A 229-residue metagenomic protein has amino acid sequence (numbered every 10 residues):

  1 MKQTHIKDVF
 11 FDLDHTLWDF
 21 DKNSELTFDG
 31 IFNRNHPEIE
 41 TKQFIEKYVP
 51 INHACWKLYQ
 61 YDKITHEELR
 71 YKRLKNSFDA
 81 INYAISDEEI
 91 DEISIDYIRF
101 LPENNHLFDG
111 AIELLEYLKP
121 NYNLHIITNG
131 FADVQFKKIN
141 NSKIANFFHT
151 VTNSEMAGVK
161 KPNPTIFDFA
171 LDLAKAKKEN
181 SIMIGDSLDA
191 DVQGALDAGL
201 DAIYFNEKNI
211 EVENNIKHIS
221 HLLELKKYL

Functional and structural regions predicted by a protein language model:
M1-V9, K22, P37, E88 (+3 more regions): Asp-based, Mg2+/Mn2+-dependent phosphohydrolase catalytic module
Q3-F108: N-terminal helical cap/lid subdomain that shapes the substrate entry/recognition surface in HAD-like hydrolases
T65, N105, I126, I182-M183: Residue-level marker of alpha-helix boundaries and capping positions
G110-N121: Catalytic-core regions built around general acid/base machinery
N121-Y122, G199: Glycine-centered short loops/turns at secondary-structure junctions
